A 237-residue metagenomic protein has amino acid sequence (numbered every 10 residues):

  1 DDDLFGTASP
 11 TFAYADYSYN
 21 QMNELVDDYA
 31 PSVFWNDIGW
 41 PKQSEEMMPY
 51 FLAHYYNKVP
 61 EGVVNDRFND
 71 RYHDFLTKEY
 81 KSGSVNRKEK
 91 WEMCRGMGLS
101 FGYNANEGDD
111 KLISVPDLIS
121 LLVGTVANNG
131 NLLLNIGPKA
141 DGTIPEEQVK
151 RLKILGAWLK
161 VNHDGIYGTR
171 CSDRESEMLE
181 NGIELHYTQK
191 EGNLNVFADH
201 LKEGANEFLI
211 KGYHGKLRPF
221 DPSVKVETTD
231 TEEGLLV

Functional and structural regions predicted by a protein language model:
D1-V237: Mature catalytic domains of secreted/periplasmic carbohydrate-active enzymes
